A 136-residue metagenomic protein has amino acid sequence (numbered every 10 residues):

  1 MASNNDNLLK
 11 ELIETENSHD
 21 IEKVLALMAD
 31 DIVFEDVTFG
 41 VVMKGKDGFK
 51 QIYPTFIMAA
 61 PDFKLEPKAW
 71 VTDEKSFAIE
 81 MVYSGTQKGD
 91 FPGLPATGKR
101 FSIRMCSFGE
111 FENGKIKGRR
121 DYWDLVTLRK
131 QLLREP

Functional and structural regions predicted by a protein language model:
M1-P136: C-terminal and inter-domain tail/linker signature
